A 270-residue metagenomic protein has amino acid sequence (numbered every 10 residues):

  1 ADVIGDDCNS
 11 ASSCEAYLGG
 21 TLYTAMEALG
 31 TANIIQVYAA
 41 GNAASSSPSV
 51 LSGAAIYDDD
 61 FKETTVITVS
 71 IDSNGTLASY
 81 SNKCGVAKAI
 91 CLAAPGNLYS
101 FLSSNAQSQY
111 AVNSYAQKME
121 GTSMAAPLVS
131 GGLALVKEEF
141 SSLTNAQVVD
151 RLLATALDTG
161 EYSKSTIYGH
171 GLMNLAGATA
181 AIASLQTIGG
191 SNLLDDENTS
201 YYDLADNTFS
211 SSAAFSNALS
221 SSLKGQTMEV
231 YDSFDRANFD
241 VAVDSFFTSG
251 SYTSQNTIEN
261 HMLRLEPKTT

Functional and structural regions predicted by a protein language model:
A1, G30-N33, A40-A43, V69-D72 (+6 more regions): Sec/Tat-exported extracytoplasmic proteins
A1-K62, N105, Y110-A126: Substrate-binding/access-modulating region of protease and related hydrolase catalytic domains
Y17-T21, A116, E120-L128, F140-T144 (+1 more regions): Extracytoplasmic/periplasmic, Sec-exported soluble proteins
G20-A28, P127-A134, E138, A146 (+2 more regions): Solvent-exposed, polar/charged alpha-helical surfaces in well-ordered, non-transmembrane soluble domains, broadly
Y38, T76-A78, Y115, Q186-G189: Short linear, low-complexity motifs centered on an aromatic residue
A54-A134, E138: Extracellular S/T/G-rich loop segment that most often corresponds to the catalytic His/Ser-adjacent loop
I67, E138-T253: C-terminal subdomain of the subtilisin-like protease fold in secreted/lumenal serine endopeptidases
S245-T270: C-terminal non-catalytic accessory extensions
